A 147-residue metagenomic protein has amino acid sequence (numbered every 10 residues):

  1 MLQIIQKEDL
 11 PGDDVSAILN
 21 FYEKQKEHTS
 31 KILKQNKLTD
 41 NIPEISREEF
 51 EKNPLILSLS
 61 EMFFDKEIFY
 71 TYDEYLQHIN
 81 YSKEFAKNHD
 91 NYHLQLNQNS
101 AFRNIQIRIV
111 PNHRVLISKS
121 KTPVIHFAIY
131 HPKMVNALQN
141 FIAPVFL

Functional and structural regions predicted by a protein language model:
M1-F146: Hydrophobic protein-protein interaction segments
